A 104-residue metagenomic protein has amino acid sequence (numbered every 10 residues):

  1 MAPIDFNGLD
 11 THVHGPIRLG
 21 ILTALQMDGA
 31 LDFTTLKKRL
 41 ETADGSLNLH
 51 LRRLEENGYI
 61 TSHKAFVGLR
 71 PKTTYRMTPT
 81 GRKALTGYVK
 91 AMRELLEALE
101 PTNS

Functional and structural regions predicted by a protein language model:
M1-F6, T23, M27, R82-S104: Amphipathic alpha-helical dimerization/coiled-coil segments that flank or bridge DNA-binding/regulatory modules
D5-S46, A65-G68, K72-R76: N-terminal helix-turn-helix DNA-binding core of bacterial DNA-binding proteins
H50, L54-E55: Basic amphipathic alpha-helical segments that dock to polyanions
M77-G81: Accessory beta->alpha helical hairpin/"wing" motif in late/C-terminal subdomains of nucleic-acid enzymes
